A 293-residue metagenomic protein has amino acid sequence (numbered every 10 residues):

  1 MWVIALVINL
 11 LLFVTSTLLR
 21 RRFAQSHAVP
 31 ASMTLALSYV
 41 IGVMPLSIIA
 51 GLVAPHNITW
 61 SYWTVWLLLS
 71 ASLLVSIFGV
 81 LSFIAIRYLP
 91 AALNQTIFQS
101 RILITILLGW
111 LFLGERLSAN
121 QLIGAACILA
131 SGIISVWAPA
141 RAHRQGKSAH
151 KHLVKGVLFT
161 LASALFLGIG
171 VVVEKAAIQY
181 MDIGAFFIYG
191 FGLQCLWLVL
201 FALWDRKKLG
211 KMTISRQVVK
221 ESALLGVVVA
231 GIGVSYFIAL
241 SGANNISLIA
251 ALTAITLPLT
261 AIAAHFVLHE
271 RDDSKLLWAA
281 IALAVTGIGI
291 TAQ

Functional and structural regions predicted by a protein language model:
M1-F13, T59-V75, A119-A130, L161 (+2 more regions): Structural signature of hydrophobic alpha-helical transmembrane segments
M1-S32, G124, Q145-A185, G192 (+2 more regions): Glycine-/small-residue-enriched transmembrane alpha-helix faces in small-molecule transporters and effluxers
W2-N9, L37, S47-A50, H56-L81 (+3 more regions): Loop-to-transmembrane-helix transition segments
V14, L18, S72-V80, I102-L107 (+7 more regions): Hydrophobic/small/kink-forming positions within alpha-helical transmembrane segments of polytopic membrane proteins
T15-H27, S76-L93, I134-G146, L198-M212 (+1 more regions): C-terminal ends of transmembrane helices
A28-S32, L81-I97, Q179-A185, S235-I255 (+1 more regions): Structural motif at transmembrane-helix junctions in multi-pass transporters
I41-P45, I97-L111, L193-W197, I232-S235 (+2 more regions): Alpha-helical transmembrane segments of compact multi-pass small-molecule transporters, enriched in specific families
V43-L46, L107-L113, N120-A140, K275-Q293: Hydrophobic transmembrane alpha-helices of multi-pass small-molecule transport proteins
